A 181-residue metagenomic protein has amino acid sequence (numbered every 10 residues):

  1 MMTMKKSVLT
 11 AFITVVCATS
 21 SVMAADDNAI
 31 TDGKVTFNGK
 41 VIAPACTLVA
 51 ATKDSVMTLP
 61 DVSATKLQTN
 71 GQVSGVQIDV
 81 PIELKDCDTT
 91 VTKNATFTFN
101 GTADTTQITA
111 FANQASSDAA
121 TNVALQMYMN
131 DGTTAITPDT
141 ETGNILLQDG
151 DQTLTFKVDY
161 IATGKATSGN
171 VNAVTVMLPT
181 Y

Functional and structural regions predicted by a protein language model:
M2-T10, M23-Y181: Mature extracellular/passenger domains of Gram-negative fimbrial/pilin and adhesin proteins
L9-C17: Hydrophobic helical h-region of N-terminal Sec-dependent signal peptides in bacterial secretory/periplasmic proteins
T19-S21: N-terminal signal peptide c-region/cleavage motif recognized by signal peptidases
